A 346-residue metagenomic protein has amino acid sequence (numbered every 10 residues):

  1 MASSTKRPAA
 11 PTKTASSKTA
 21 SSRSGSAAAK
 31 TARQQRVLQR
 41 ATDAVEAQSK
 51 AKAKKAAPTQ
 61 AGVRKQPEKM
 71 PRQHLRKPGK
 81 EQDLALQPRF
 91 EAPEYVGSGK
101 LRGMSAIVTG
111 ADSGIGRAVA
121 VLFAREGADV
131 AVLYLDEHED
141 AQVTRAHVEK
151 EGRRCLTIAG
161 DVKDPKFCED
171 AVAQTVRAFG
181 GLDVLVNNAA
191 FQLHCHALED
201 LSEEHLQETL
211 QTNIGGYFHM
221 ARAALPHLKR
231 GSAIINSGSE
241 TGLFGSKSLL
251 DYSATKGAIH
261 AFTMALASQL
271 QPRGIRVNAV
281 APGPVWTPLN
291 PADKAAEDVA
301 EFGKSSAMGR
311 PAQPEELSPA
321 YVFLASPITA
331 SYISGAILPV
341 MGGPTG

Functional and structural regions predicted by a protein language model:
K54, G62-K69, D164, E169 (+3 more regions): Conserved mid-core segment of classical short-chain dehydrogenase/reductases
A128-V143: Conserved glycine-rich Rossmann-like NAD(P)H-binding loop of the short-chain dehydrogenase/reductase
E199-F218, I235, I259, M308: Catalytic Tyr-X3-Lys loop
F218-A221, H227, Q313-V340, T345: C-terminal substrate-recognition "lid" of short-chain dehydrogenase/reductases
A221, T255, T263: Active-site helix of classical SDR
P226-H227, S268-P272: Alpha-helical segment proximal to the catalytic Tyr-Lys
S239: Residue(s) in the substrate-gating loop at a strand-loop-helix junction that position the organic substrate next
S248-L249, P272, G283-A307, E315-E316: A glycine/serine/threonine-rich, flexible loop-to-helix segment that serves as the NAD(P) cofactor-binding "lid"
